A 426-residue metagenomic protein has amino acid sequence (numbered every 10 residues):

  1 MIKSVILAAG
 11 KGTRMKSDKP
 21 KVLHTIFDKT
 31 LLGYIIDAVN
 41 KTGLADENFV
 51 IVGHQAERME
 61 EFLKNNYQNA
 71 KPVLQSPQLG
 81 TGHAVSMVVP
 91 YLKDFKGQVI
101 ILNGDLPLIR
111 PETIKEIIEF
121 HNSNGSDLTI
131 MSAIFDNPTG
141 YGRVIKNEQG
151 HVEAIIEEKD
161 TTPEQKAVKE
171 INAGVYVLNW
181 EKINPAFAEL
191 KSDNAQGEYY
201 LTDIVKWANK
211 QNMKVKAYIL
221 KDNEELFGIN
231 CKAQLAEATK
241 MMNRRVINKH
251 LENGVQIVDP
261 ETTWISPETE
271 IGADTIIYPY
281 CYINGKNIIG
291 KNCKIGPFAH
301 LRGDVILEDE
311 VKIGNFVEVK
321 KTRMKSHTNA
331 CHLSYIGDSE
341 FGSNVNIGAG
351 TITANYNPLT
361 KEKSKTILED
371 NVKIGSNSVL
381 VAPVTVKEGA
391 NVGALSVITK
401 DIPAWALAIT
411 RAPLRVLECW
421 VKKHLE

Functional and structural regions predicted by a protein language model:
M1-S17: N-terminal nucleotide-binding beta1-loop-alpha1 segment
I2-I6, L32, E47-V50, C231: Hydrophobic targeting segments
T25, L108, V177, G228-I229 (+1 more regions): Short aromatic/basic micro-patch
L31-L102, L108-E112, E116-E119: Conserved N-terminal catalytic core of the sugar/cofactor nucleotidyltransferase
E112-T139: Conserved donor-nucleotide/metal-binding helix-loop-beta segment in metal-dependent transferases, i.e., the alpha-helix
A133-E164: Rossmann-like NAD(P)H-binding beta-loop-alpha module
E153-K240: Catalytic-core segments of class I nucleotidyltransferases/pyrophosphorylases that form NMP-activated intermediates
Q256-T410, L414-R415: Structural signal for interior beta-strand "rungs" in well-ordered beta-sheet cores of soluble enzyme domains
